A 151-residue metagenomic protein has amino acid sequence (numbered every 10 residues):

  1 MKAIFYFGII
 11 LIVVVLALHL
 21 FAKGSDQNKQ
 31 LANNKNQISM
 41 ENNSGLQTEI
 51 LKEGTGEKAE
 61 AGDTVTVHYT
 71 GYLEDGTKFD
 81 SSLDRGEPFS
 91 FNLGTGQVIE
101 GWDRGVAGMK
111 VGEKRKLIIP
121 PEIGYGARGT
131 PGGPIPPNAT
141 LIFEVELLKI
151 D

Functional and structural regions predicted by a protein language model:
M1-D151: Cross-family detector of peptidyl-prolyl cis-trans isomerase
